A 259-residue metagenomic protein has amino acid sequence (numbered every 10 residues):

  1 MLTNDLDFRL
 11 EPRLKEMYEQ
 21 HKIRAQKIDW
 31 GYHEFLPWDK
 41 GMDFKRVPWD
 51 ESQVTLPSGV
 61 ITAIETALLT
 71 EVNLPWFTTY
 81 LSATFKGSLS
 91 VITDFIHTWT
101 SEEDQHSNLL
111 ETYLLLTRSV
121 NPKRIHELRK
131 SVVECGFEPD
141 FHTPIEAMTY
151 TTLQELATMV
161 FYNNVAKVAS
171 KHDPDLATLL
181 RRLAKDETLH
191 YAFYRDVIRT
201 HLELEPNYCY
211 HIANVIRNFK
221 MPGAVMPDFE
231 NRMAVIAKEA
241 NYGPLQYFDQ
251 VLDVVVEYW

Functional and structural regions predicted by a protein language model:
M1-W259: Non-heme di-metal
